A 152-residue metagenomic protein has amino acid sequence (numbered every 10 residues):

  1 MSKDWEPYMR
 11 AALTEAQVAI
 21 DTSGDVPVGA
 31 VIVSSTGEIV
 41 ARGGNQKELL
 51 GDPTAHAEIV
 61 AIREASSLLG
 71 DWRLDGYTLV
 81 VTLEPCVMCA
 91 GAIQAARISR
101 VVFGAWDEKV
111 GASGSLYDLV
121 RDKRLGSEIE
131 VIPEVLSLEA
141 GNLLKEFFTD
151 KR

Functional and structural regions predicted by a protein language model:
M1-S23, I39, M88-R152: Zinc-dependent deaminase
A12, A57, A61-A65: Stable alpha-helical structural segments in soluble proteins, enriched in small hydrophobic residues
G24-V28, D75: Short, basic and Ser/Thr-rich N-terminal targeting/leader segments
V28-G37: Short beta-strand scaffold segments in enzyme catalytic cores
A41-G43: Short hydrophobic alpha-helix segments
L49-I59: A short, polar/charged loop-to-alpha-helix boundary motif
D71-L83: Immediate flanking context of iron-sulfur cluster ligation sites
